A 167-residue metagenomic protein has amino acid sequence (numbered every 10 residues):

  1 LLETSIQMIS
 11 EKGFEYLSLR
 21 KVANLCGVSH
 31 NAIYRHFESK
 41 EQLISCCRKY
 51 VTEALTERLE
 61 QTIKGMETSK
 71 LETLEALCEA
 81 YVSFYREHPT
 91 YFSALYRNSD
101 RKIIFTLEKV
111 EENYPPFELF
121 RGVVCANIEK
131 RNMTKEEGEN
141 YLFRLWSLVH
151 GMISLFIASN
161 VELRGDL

Functional and structural regions predicted by a protein language model:
L1-S5, V22, C47-L55, L59 (+1 more regions): Generic hydrophobic, amphipathic alpha-helix propensity
T4, M8-Q42, C46: Helix-turn-helix
I9, L43-A54, F92-L95: Alpha-helical DNA-contacting segments of helix-turn-helix folds
L19, E41, S45, K49 (+5 more regions): Short, structured helix-loop boundary elements
C46, E60-Y91, K135, Y141-L145: Hydrophobic alpha-helical connector segments
E60, F105-K130, E139-F143: Amphipathic alpha-helical packing segments from all-alpha helical-bundle domains
R86-I104, S154-E162: Amphipathic alpha-helical segments used for helix-helix packing
E118-G122, K135-A158: Hydrophobic alpha-helical segments that form the core of small-molecule binding pockets and/or dimer interfaces
